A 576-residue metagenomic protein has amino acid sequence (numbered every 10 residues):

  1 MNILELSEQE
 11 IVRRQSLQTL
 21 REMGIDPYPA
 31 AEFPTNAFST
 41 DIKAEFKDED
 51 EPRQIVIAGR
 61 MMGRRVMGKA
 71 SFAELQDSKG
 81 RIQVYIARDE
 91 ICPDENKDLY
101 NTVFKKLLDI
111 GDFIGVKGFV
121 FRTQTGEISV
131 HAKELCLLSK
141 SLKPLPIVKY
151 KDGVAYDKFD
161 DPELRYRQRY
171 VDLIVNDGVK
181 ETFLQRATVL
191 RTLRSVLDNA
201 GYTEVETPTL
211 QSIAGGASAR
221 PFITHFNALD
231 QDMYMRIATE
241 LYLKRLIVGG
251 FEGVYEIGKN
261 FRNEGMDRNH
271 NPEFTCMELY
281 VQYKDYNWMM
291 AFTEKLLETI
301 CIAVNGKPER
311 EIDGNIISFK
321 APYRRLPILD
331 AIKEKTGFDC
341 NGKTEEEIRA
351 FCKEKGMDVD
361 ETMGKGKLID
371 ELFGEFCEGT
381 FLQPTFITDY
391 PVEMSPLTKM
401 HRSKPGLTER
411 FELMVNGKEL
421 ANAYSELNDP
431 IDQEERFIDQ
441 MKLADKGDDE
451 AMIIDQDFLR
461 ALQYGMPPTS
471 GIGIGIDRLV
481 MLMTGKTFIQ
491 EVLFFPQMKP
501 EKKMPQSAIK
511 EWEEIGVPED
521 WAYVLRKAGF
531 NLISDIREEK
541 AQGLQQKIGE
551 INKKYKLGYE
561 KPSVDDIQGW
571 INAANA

Functional and structural regions predicted by a protein language model:
M1-M504: Class II aminoacyl-tRNA synthetase catalytic cores and aaRS-like
E501-A576: Compact, charge-rich alpha-helical regulatory domains located at protein termini
